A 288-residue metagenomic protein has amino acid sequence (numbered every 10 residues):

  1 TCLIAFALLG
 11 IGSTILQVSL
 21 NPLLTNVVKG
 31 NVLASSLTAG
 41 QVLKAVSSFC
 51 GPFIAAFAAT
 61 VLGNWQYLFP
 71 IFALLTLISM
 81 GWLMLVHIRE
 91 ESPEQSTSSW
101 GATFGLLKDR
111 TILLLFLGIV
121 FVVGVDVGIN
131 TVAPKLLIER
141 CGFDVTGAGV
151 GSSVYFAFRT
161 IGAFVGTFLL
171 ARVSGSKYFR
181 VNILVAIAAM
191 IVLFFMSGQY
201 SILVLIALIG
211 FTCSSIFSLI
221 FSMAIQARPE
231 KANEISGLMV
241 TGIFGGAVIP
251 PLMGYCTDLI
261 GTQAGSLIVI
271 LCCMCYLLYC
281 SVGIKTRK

Functional and structural regions predicted by a protein language model:
A5-V42: Cytoplasmic helix-loop-helix junction between adjacent transmembrane helices in 12-TM secondary transporters
I15-V28, S214-R228: Intracellular juxtamembrane helix-capping segments at the cytosolic ends of symmetry-related transmembrane helices
V32-P52, G237-I249: Glycine-rich segments within core transmembrane alpha-helices of 12-TM secondary carriers
A39-I88: Helix-loop-helix hairpin linking two adjacent transmembrane segments in secondary transporters
E91-L115: Juxtamembrane intracellular "pre-TM" segments in multi-pass secondary transporters
D109-S153, A157-A163: Extracytoplasmic gate region of multi-pass secondary transporters
G162-G175, T257-D258: Helix-to-loop junctions at the C-terminal end of transmembrane segments in multipass secondary transporters
S176-I220: C-terminal transmembrane helical hairpin of 12-TM major facilitator-type secondary transporters
